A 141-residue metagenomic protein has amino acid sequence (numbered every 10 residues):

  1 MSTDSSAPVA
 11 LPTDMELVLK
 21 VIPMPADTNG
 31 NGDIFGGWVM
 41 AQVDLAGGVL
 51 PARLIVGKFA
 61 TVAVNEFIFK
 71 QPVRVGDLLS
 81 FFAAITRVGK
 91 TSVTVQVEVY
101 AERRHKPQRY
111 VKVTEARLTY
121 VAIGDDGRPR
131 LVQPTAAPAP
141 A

Functional and structural regions predicted by a protein language model:
S2-G36, R53: Catalytic strand-loop segment that frames the active site of acyl-thioester-processing enzymes
T3-V9, T13-L19, R74-V75, T86-A141: HotDog/MaoC-like acyl-thioester-processing domains
V21-M24, V64, F69, Y120: Hydrophobic residues in beta-strands and at strand termini
G37-G57: Active-site helix/loop of acyl-thioester processing domains in fatty-acid/polyketide metabolism, spanning hotdog-fold
V56-P72: Small beta-barrel nucleic-acid-binding modules, principally OB-folds
